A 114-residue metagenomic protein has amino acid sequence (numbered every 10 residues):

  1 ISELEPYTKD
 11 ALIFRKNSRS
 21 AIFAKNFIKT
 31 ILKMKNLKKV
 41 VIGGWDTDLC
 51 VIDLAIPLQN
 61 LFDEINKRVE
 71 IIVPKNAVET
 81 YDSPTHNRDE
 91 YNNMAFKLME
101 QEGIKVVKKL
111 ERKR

Functional and structural regions predicted by a protein language model:
I1-R114: Active-site-adjacent betaalpha module
